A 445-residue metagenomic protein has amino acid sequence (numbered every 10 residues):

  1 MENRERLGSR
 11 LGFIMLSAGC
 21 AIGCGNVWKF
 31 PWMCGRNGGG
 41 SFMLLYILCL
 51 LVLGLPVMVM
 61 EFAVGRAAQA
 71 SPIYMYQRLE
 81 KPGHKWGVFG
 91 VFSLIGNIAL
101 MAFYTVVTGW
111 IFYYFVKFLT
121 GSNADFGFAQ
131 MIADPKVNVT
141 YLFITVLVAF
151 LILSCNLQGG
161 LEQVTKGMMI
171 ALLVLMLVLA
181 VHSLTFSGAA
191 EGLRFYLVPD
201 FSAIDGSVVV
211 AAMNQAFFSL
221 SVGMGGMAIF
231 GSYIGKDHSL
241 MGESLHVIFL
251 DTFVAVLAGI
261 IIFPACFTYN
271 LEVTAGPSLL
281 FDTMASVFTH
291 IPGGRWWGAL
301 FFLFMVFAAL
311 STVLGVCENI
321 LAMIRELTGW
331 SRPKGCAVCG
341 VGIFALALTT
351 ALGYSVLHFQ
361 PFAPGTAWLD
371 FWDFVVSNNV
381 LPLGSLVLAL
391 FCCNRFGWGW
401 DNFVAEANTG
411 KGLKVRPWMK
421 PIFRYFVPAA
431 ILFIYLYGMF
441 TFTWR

Functional and structural regions predicted by a protein language model:
M1-K29, V57-F62, R66-V88, G235-S239 (+1 more regions): Membrane-interface "cap" regions at the ends of multi-pass membrane proteins
E2-N3, L7, E162, K166-L310 (+1 more regions): Membrane-embedded translocation segments of transport machinery
N3-E5, W32-N37, A67-F92, T105-G160 (+5 more regions): Inter-helical loop and helix-membrane interface segments of multi-pass membrane transporters/permeases
R6-S17, F42-L45, H84-I98, Y141-T145 (+6 more regions): Select transmembrane alpha-helical segments in multipass membrane proteins
L11-C49, A228-G231, M241-L245, F249-T252 (+2 more regions): Transmembrane helix-boundary motif of multi-pass solute transporters/channels
M33, N37, K85-N97, I144-M168 (+3 more regions): Membrane-water interface regions at transmembrane-helix termini and the short interhelical loops of multi-pass membrane
W86-N97, T328-G342, D373-I431: C-terminal membrane-solvent junction of multi-pass transporters and transport-like membrane proteins
M101-N123, L173-L197, P264-T268, L346-S355 (+3 more regions): Hydrophobic alpha-helical segments and their helix-loop junctions in multi-pass secondary transporters
